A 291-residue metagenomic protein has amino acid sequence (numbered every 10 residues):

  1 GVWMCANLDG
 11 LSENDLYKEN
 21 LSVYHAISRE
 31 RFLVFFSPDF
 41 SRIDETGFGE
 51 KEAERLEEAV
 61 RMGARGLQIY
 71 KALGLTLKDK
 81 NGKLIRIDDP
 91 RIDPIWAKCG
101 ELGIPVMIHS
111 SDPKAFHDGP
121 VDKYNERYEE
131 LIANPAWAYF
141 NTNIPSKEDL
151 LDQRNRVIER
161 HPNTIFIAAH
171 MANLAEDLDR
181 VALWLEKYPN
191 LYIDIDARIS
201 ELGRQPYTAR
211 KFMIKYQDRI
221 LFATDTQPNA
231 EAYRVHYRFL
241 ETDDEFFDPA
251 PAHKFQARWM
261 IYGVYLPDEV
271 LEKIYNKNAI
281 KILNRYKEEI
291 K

Functional and structural regions predicted by a protein language model:
G1, R61, G100, N276-I280 (+1 more regions): Sec-exported extracytoplasmic/periplasmic mature domains
G1-M4, F32-S37, L67-I69, V106-I108 (+3 more regions): Hydrophobic faces of well-ordered beta-strands that scaffold small-molecule active sites in alpha/beta enzyme cores
C5-L8, D39, K71, N278: Residues that line or immediately flank small-molecule/substrate-binding pockets and catalytic motifs
C5-Y17, S41-E50, L77, R86 (+3 more regions): Acidic-and-aromatic substrate-binding clefts and catalytic sites of carbohydrate-active enzymes
L8, E30, M62-A64, I95 (+4 more regions): Short, surface-exposed, polar/charged, turn-prone segments marking secondary-structure boundaries
L11-E19, E57-A59, S111-P120, Y139-E148 (+2 more regions): Phosphate-binding glycine-rich loops and adjacent basic patches that engage nucleotide phosphates, nucleic-acid
N14-A138: Active-site gating/metal-coordination segments in enzymes
T142-N143, K147-R156, H161-K291: H/E-rich (His + Asp/Glu) clusters that bind or coordinate divalent metals
